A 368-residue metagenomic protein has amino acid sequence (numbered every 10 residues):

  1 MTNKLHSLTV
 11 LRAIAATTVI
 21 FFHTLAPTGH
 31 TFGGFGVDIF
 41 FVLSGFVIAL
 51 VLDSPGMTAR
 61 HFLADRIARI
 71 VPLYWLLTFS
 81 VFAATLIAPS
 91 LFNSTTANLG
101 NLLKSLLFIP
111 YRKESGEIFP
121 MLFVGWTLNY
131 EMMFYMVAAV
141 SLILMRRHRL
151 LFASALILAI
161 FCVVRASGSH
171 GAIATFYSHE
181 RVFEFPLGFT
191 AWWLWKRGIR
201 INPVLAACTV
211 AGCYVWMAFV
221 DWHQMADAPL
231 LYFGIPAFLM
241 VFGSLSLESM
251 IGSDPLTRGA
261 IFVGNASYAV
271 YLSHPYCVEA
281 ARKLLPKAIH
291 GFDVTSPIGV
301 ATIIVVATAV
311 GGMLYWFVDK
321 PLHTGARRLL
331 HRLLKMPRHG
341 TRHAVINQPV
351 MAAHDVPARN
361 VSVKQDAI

Functional and structural regions predicted by a protein language model:
M1, R328-I368: Short, intrinsically disordered terminal tails adjacent to the first/last structured region
M1-V10, I14-G34, A49-H61, Y111-P120 (+5 more regions): Alpha-helical transmembrane segments in multi-pass integral membrane proteins
V10, I14-T17, G36, I67 (+4 more regions): Hydrophobic residues within alpha-helical transmembrane segments of multi-pass solute transporters/permease subunits
F40: Structured binding elements
L43, A49, I70-M132, M136 (+3 more regions): Membrane-interface helix-loop-helix regions
R66, I70-F79, L158, G234-I235 (+2 more regions): Alpha-helical transmembrane spans of integral membrane proteins, capturing the lipid-embedded, hydrophobic core of TM
F82-L86, A139, T308, G312 (+1 more regions): Membrane-embedded alpha-helical segments of multi-pass transporters/permeases
